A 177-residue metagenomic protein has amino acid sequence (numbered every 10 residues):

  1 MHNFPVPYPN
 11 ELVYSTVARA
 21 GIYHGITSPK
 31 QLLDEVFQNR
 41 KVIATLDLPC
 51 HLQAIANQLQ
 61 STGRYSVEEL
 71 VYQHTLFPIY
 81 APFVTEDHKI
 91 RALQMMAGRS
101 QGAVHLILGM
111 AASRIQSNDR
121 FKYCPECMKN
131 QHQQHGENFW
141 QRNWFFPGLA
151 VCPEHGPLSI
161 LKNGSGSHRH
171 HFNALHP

Functional and structural regions predicted by a protein language model:
M1-R120, P125-H132, N138, N143: A structured, charge-rich N-terminal accessory region that forms the first stable segment of a protein and links
K129-Q133, P157-I160: Short functional micro-motifs and their immediate structural scaffolds
H135-F139, K162-S165: A short secondary-structure junction signal
F145-P177: Domain-exit/linker segments immediately C-terminal to small folded modules
